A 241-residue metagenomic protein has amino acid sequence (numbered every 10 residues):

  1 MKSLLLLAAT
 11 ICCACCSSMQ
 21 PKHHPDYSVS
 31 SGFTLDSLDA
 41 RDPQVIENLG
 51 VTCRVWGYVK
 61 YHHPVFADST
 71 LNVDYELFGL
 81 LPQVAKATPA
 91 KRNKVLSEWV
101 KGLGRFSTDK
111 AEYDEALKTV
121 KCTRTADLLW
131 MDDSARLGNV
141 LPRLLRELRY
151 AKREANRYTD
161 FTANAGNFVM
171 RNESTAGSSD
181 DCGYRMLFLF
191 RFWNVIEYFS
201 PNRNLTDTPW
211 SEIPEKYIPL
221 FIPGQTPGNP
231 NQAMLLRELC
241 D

Functional and structural regions predicted by a protein language model:
M1-P25: Bacterial Sec-dependent N-terminal signal peptides
M19-D241: Flexible, low-complexity junctional segments that flank or bridge functional domains
